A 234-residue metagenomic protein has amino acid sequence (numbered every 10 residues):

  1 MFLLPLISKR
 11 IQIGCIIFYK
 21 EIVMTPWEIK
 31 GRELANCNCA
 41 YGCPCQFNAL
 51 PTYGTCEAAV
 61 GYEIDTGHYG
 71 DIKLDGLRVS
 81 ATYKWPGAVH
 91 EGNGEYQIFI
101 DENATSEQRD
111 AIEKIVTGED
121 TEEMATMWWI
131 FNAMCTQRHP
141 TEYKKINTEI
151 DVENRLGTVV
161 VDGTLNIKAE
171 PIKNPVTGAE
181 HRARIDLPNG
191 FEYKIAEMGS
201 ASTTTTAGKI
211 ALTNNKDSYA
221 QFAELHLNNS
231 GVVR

Functional and structural regions predicted by a protein language model:
I7-V23: Short, Lys/Arg-enriched N-terminal segments with co-localized hydrophobic residues within the first ~10-30 amino acids
T25-Y69: N-terminal ordered "arm"
Q46-T55, G87-G92, T141-V160, M198 (+1 more regions): Short, surface-exposed loop and linker segments with low hydrophobicity and enrichment for Pro/Ser/Thr
T55-P86, T177-F191, I195: Acidic, aromatic-enriched beta-alpha/helix-loop junctions
I64-W129: Structured domain cores in non-transmembrane regions
I100-A179: Charged linear interaction tracts used for macromolecular binding and regulation
I167-K168, I172-R234: Extended, charged low-complexity segments that frequently continue into or abut oligomerization scaffolds
